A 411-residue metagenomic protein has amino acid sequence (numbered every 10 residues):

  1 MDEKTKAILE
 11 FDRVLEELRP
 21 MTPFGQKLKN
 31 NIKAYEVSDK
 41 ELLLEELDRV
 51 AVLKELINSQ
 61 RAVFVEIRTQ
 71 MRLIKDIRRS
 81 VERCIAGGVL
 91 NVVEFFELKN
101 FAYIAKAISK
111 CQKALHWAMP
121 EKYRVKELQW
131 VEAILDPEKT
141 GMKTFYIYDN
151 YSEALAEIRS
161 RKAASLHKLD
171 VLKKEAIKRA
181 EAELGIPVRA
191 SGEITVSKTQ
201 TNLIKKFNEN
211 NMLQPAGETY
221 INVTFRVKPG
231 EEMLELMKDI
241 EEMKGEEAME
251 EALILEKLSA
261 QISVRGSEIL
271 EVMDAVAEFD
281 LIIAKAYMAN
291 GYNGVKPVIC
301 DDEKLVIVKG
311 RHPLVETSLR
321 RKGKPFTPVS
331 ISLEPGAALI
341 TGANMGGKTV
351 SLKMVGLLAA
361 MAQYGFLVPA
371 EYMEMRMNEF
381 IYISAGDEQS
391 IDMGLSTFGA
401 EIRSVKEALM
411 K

Functional and structural regions predicted by a protein language model:
M1-K162, A275: Conserved amphipathic alpha-helical "coupling/scaffold" segments that transmit conformational changes between domains
D39-R49, E66-L73, N91-E97, F101-I104 (+12 more regions): Helical mechanochemical/support elements of P-loop NTPase systems and associated helical scaffolds
V125-G185, E218-D274, E278: Extended, charged alpha-helical coiled-coil/arm scaffolds that mediate oligomerization and mechanical coupling in large
A180-L203: Extended alpha-helical coiled-coil "stalk/arm" regions that act as elongated linkers or oligomerization scaffolds
V196-N208, P215, T219: Intrinsically disordered, low-complexity regulatory regions in eukaryotic proteins
E268-V306: ABC transporter TMD-NBD coupling linker
N290-K411: ATPase nucleotide-binding head domains, primarily ABC-like/P-loop NTPase cores
